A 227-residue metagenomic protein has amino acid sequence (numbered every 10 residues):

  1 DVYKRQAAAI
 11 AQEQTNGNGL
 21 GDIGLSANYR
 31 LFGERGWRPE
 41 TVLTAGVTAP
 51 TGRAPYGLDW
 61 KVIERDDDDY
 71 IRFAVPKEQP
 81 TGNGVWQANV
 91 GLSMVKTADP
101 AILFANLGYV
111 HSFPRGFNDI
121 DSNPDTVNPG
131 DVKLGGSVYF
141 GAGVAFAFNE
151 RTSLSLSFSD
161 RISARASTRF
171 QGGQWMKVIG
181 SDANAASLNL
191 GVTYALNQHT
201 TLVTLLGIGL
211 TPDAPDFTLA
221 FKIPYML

Functional and structural regions predicted by a protein language model:
V2-Y3: Short, small-residue-biased leader/transition segments that mark boundaries at the very start of proteins
L20-S26, E40, V85-N89, G135-Y139 (+2 more regions): Transmembrane beta-barrel architecture of outer-membrane proteins
D22, L31, V47-R53, K96-P100 (+4 more regions): Transmembrane beta-strands of outer-membrane beta-barrel pores
A27, T41-A45, V90-L92, A105-L107 (+4 more regions): Membrane-embedded beta-strand positions of outer-membrane beta-barrel proteins
N28-R30, G91-T97, A145, T193 (+1 more regions): Transmembrane beta-barrel domains of outer membrane proteins
F32-T41, A54-G57, P100-A101, R151 (+2 more regions): Short loop/turn motifs that connect adjacent beta-strands in outer-membrane beta-barrel proteins
V62-V75: Surface-exposed loop/turn segments flanking beta-strands in extracellular/periplasmic regions
G116-L227: Outer membrane beta-barrel transmembrane domains
